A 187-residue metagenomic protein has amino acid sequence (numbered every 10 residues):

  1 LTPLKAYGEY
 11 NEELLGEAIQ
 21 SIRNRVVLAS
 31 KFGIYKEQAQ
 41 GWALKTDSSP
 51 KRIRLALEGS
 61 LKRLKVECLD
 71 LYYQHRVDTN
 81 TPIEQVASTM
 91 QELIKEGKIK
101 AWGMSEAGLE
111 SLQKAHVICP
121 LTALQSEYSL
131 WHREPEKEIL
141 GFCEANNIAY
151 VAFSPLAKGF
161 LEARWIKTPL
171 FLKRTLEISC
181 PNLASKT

Functional and structural regions predicted by a protein language model:
L1-P3, L71-Q74, M104, S126: Conserved beta-strand positions
L1-S30: N-terminal binding-site loop/beta-alpha segment at the start of enzyme catalytic domains that lines or forms
E12-I22, A56-K62, E138-N147: Short amphipathic alpha-helices and their capping/turn segments at secondary-structure boundaries
A18, V77-T187: Beta/alpha (TIM)-barrel catalytic core signal, keyed to glycine-rich beta->alpha loops juxtaposed to Asp/Glu that bind
A29-L44, C68, Y73: N-terminal small/glycine-rich loop or linker at the start of catalytic domains across soluble metabolic enzymes
Q38-R54, H75-N80: Active-site mouth loops of central-metabolism enzymes
T46-K65, G108-K114: Short, acidic/polar
L61-T81: Active-site groove signature of glycoside hydrolases
